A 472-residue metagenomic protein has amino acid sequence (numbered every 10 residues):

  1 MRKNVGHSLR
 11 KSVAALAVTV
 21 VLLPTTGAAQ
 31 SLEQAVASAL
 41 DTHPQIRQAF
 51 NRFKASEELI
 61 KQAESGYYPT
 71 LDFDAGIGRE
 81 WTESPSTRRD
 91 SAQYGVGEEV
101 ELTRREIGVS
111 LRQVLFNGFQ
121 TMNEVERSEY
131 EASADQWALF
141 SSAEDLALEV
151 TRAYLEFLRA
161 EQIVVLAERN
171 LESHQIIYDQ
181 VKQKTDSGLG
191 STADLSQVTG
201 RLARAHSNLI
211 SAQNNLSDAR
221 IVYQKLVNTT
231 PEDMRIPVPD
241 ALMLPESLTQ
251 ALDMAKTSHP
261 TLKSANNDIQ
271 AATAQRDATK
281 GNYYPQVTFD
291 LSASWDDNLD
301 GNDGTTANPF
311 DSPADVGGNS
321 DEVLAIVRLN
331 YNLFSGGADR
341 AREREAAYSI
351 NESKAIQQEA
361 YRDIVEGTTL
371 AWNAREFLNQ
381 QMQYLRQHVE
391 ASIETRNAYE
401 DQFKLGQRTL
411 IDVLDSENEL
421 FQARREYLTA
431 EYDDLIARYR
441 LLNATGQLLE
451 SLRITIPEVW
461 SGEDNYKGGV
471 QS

Functional and structural regions predicted by a protein language model:
R2-H7, D145-S258, A374, L378 (+4 more regions): Periplasmic alpha-helical coiled-coil/stalk elements that build and connect Gram-negative outer-membrane
K3-H7, W81, E426-S472: Acidic, low-complexity, intrinsically disordered peripheral segments
A14-P24: Bacterial N-terminal signal peptides
G27-G76, T82, V114-L115, P231-Q270 (+5 more regions): Bacterial Sec-pathway N-terminal export signals of envelope proteins
A37-R47, K54-T70, E101, V109-E126 (+8 more regions): A glycine-/polar-enriched beta->alpha junction
Q48-A63, S142, L146-V165, I176 (+5 more regions): Amphipathic alpha-helical coiled-coil segments
D74-Q113, P237-L244, D277, D290-Y331 (+3 more regions): Small/polar, glycine/serine/threonine/aspartate-rich low-complexity segments that form flexible
E126-E129, T192-A203, R344, L410-N418: Short, charged, amphipathic alpha-helical segments
